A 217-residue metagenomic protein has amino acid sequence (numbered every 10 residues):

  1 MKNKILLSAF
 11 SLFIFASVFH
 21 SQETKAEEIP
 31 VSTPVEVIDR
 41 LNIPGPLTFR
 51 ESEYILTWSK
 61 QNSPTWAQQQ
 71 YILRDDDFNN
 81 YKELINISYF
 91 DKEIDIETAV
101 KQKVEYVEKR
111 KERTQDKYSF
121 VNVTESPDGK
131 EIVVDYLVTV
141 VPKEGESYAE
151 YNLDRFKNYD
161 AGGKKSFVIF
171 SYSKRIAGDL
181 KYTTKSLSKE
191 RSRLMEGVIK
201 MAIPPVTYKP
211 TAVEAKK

Functional and structural regions predicted by a protein language model:
M1-A9: Bacterial N-terminal signal peptides that target proteins for export
S8-S17: Bacterial N-terminal signal peptides
S21-A26: Boundary at the C-terminal end of the N-terminal hydrophobic targeting segment
E27-P64: N-terminal "mature-domain start" segment
S52-D95: Secretory pathway targeting signatures of secreted, lumenal, and periplasmic proteins
Q70-L73, S119-T124, E150-D160: Hydrophobic/aromatic beta-strand elements that line small-molecule binding cavities or substrate pockets in beta-rich
K92-V123: Mid-length scaffold segments of soluble, non-membrane domains
D135-K216: Short, well-structured beta-strand
